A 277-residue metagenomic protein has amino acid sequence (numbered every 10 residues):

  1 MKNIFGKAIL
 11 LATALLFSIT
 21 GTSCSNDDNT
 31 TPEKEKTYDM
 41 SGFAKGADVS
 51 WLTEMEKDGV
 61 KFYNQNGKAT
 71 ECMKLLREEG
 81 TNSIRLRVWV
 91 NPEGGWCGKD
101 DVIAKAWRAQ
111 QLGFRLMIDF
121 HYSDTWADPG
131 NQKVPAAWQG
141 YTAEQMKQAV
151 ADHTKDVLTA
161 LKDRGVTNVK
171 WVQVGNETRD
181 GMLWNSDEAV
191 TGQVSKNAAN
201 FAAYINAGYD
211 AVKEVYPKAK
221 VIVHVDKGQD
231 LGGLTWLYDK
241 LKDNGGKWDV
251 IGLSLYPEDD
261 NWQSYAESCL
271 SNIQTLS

Functional and structural regions predicted by a protein language model:
M1-L10: Bacterial N-terminal signal peptides that target proteins for export
L15-Y38: Bacterial Sec-dependent N-terminal signal peptides
E35-C72: Boundary/entry segment of secreted carbohydrate-active catalytic domains
A44, N168-V169, W248: Core-facing hydrophobic residues within beta-strands of well-ordered domains
G46-S50, D119, V172-N176, I251-L253: Non-cysteine beta-strand/loop elements that form the S-adenosyl-L-methionine
E56, V60-G67, V90-D100, R179-L183 (+2 more regions): Acidic-and-aromatic substrate-binding clefts and catalytic sites of carbohydrate-active enzymes
T70-M73, R77, K218-K220, G232-S277: Glycoside hydrolase catalytic-domain groove-lining segments
M73-N197, F201-G228: Substrate-binding cleft and catalytic face of glycoside hydrolase catalytic domains, especially the flexible beta-alpha
